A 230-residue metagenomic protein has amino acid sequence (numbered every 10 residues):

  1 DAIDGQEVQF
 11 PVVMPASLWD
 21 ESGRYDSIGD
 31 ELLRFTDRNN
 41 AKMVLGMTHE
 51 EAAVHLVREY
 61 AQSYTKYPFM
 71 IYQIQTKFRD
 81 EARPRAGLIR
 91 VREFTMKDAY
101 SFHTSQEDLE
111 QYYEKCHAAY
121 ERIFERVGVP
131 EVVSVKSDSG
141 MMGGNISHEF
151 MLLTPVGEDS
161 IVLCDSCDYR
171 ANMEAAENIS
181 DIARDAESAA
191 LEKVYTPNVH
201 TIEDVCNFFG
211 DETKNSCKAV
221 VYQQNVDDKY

Functional and structural regions predicted by a protein language model:
D1-Y230: TRNA-recognition modules of translation machinery and tRNA-sensing kinases, especially anticodon-binding
